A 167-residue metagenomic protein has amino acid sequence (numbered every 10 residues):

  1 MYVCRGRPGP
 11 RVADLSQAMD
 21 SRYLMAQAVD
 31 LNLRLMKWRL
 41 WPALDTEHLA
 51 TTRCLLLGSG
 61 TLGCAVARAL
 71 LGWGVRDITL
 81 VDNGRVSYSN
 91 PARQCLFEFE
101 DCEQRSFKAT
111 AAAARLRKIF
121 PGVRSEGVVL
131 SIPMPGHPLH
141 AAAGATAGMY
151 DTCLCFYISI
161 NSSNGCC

Functional and structural regions predicted by a protein language model:
M1-R53, K118: Glycine/serine-rich phosphate-binding loop and adjoining beta1-alpha1 elements at the start of nucleotide-handling
P8, R68, P91-C95, L139-A141: Short coil/turn segments at secondary-structure boundaries
D14, M19-D20, T61, A65 (+3 more regions): Acidic, Ser/Thr-rich intrinsically disordered and amphipathic helical segments
P42-S87: Glycine-rich adenosine-cofactor-binding loop
V81-V128, I132: Glycine-rich phosphate-binding loop and adjoining beta1-alpha1-beta2 segment of Rossmann-like nucleotide-binding folds
P91-R93, C153, C167: Hydrophobic alpha-helical transmembrane segments of membrane proteins
G136-D151, N164: Short amphipathic alpha-helix with an adjacent loop that forms part of the alpha/beta core around
C155-C166: N-terminal low-complexity segments that are often proline-rich with Ser/Thr-Pro
